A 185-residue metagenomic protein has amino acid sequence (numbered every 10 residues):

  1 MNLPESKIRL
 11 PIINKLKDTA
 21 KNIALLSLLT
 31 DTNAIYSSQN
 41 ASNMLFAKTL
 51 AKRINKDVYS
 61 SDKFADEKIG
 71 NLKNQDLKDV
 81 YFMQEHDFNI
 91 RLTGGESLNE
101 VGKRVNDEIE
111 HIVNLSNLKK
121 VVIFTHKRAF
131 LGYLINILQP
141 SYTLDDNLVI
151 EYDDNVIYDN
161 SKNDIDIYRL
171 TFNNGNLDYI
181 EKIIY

Functional and structural regions predicted by a protein language model:
M1-D57: Active-site-proximal alpha-helix that buttresses catalytic centers in soluble enzyme cores
N2-K7, T49-D107, I157-S161: Phosphate-handling substructures
T19, K56-S60, F64-K78, K119 (+1 more regions): Acidic, low-complexity terminal tails and accessory targeting/binding regions of phosphate-metabolizing enzymes
T19-I23, V101-I112: Generic hydrophobic alpha-helical segments
L26, T49, R53, H111 (+2 more regions): Active-site catalytic microenvironments for nucleophilic, acid-base chemistry
N33, N117-R128: Generic beta-sheet signal
S37-S38, K103, F124-T125: Short beta-strand scaffold positions
N43-F46, K68-G70, F130-Y133: Short catalytic/ligand-binding loop motif for oxyanion handling, primarily in non-cytosolic enzymes, centered on
